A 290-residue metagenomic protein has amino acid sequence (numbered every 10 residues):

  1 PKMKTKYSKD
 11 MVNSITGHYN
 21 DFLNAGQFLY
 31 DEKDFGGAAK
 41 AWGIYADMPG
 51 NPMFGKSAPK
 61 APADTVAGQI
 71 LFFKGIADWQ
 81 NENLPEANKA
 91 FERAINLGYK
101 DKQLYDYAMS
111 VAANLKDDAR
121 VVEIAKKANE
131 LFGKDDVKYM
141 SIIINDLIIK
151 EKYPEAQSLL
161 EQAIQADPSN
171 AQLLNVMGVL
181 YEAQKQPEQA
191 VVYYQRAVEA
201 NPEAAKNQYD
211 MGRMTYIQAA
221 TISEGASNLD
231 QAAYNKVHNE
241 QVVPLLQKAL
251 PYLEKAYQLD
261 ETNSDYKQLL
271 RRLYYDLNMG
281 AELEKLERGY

Functional and structural regions predicted by a protein language model:
P1-G68, I217-Y252: Short coil/linker segments at helix-helix boundaries
Y45, R93-A94, K127-A128, Q162-A163 (+2 more regions): Canonical positions in the second alpha-helix
M48, L97, L131-F132, A166 (+2 more regions): Structural marker of alpha-solenoid helical repeat scaffolds
P52, A67, D101, D135-D136 (+3 more regions): Residue-level recognition of tetratricopeptide repeat
F54-K56, I70, Q103-Y105, K138-Y139 (+3 more regions): TPR alpha-solenoid repeat register
A58-K60, V66-A67, F73-I76, Y107-S110 (+5 more regions): Canonical tetratricopeptide repeat
